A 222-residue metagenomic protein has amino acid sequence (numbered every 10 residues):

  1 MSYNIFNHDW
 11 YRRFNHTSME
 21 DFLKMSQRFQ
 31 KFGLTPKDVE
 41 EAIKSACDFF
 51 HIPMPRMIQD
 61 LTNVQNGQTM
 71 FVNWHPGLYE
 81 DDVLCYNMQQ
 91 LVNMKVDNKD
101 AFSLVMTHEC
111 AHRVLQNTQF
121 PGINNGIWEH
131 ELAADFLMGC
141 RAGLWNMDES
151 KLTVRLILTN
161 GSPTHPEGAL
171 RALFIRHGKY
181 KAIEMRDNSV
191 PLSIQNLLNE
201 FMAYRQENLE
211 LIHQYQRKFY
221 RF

Functional and structural regions predicted by a protein language model:
M1-L61, L197-E200, N208: A metal-dependent hydrolase signature that marks the N-terminal structural subdomain at the beginning of catalytic folds
F6-S18, V92, K99, N117 (+1 more regions): A charge-rich, low-complexity, intrinsically flexible signal that marks solvent-exposed coils, linkers, repeats
F50-T62, W145-L156: Surface-exposed patches in mature extracellular/periplasmic domains of secreted proteins
D60-K99, C110-N117: Active-site scaffold of zinc-dependent metalloenzymes
K99-S103, E129-A133, S150-V154: Alpha-helical scaffolds flanking conserved acidic
E109-G126, C140-N146: Catalytic Zn2+-binding segment of zinc metalloproteases
F120-L137, N160-H165: Active-site metal-coordination segments of metallo-dependent hydrolases
G143-F222: Long, well-structured alpha-helical subdomains associated with metal-dependent extracellular/ecto-lumenal hydrolases
